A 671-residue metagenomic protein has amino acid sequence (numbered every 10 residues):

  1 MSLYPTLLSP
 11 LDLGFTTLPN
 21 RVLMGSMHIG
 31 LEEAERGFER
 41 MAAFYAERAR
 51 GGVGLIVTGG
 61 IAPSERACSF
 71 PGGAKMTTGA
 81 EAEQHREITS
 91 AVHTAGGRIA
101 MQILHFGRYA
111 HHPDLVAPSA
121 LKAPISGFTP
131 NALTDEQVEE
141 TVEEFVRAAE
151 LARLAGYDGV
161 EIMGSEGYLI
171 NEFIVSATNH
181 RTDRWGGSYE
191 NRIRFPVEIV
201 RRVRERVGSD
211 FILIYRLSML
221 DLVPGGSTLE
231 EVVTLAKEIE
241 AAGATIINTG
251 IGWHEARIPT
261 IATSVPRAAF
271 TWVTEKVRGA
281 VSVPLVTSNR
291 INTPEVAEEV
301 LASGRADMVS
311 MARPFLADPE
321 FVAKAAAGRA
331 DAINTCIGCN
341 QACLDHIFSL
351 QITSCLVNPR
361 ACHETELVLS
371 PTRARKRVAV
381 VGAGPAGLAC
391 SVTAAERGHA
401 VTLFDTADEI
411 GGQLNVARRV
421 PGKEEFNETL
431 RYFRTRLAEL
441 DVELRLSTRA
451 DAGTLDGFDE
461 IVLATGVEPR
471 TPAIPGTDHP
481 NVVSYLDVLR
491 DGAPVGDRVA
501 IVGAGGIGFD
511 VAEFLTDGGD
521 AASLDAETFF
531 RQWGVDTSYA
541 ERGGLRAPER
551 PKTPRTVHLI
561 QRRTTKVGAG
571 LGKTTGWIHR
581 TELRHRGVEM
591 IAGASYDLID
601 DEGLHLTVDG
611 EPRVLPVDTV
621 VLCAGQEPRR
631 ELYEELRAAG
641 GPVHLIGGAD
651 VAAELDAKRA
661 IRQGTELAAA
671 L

Functional and structural regions predicted by a protein language model:
M1-V381, P385, C390-V401, E409 (+1 more regions): Flavin-dependent oxidoreductase catalytic cores
V200, E364-R373, E396, A400 (+4 more regions): Flanking helices and flexible, charged tails adjoining ferredoxin-like Fe-S electron-transfer domains in multi-subunit
Y215, G250-H254, D405-V420, E428-Y432 (+2 more regions): Short connector loops at secondary-structure junctions
T260-P266, V368-S370, R375, V416-E428 (+4 more regions): Short, contiguous acidic/charged loop-to-helix segments that flank catalytic cores in large enzymes
R305, L437-L444, D478-N481, T553-R555 (+2 more regions): A short helix-to-beta-strand connector/capping loop
K376-T406, I410, R445-G453, G457 (+5 more regions): Rossmann-like dinucleotide/flavin-binding elements
G412-F458, G568-A594: N-terminal Rossmann-like dinucleotide/flavin-binding domain of flavoprotein oxidoreductases that bind FAD/FMN
